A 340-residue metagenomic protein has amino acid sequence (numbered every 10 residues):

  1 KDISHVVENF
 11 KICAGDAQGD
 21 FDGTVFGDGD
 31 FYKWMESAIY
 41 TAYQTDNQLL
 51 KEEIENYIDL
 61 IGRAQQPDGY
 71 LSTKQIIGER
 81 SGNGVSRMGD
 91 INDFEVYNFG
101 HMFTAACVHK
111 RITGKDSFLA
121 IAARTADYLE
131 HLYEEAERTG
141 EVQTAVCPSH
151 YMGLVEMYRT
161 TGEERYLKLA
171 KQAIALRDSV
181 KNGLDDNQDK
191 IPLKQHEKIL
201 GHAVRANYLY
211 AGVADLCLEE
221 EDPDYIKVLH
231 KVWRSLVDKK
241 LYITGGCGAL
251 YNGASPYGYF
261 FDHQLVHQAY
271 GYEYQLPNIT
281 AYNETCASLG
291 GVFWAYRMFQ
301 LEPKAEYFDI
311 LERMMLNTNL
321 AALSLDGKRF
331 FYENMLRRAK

Functional and structural regions predicted by a protein language model:
K1-K340: Glycan-recognition and catalytic cores of secretory/periplasmic carbohydrate-active enzymes
